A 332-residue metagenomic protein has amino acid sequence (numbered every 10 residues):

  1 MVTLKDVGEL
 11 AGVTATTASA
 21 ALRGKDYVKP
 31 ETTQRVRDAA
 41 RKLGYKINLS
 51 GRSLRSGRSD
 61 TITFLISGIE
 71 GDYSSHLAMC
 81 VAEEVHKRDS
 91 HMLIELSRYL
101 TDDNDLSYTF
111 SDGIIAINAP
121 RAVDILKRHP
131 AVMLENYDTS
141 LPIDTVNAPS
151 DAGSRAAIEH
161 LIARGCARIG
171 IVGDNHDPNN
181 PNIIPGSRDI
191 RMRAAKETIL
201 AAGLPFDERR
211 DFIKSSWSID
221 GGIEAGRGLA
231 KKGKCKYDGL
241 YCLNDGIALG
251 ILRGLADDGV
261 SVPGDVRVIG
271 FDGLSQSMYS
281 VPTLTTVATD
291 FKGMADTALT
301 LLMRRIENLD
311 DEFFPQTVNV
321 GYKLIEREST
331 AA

Functional and structural regions predicted by a protein language model:
M1-D60: N-terminal helix-turn-helix DNA-binding module of bacterial transcription factors
T17-A20, R55-G68, R168-P181: Short beta-strand segments enriched in small/hydrophobic residues
T61-E159, C235, A332: Alpha-helical recognition/docking segments in bacterial nutrient-uptake and carbohydrate-utilization systems
T63, F110-I117, G170-G173, K234-N244 (+1 more regions): Periplasmic-binding protein-like
S67-H76, L96-D102, V146-R155, V172-R227 (+4 more regions): Hinge/beta->alpha junction and helix N-cap segments in small-molecule ligand-binding domains
L106-S107, I162-G165, A230: Non-catalytic positions within long, well-ordered alpha-helices that form the structural scaffold/packing of enzyme
R227, K231-A332: Flexible loop/turn connectors
